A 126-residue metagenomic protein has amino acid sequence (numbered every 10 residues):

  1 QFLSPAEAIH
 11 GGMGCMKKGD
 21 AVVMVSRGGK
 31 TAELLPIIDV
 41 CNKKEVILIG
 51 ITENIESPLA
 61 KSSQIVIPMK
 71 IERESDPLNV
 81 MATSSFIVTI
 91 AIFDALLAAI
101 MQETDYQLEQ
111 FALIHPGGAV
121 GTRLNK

Functional and structural regions predicted by a protein language model:
Q1-T104: Glycine-rich phosphate-binding loops that contact phosphosugars or nucleotide phosphates
K61, S75-D76, Q102-K126: Internal, active-site/partner-interface "lid" segment
